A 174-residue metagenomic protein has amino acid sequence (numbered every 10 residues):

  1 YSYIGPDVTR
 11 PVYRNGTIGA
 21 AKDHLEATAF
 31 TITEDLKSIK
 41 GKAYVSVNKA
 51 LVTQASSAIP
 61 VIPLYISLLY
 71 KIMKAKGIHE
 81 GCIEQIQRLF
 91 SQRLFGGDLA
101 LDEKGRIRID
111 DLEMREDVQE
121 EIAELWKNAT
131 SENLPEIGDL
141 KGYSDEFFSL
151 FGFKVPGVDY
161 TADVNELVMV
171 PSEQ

Functional and structural regions predicted by a protein language model:
Y1-K40, V47-Y70: Catalytic loop of short-chain dehydrogenase/reductase
T31, I39-S46, P63-S172: C-terminal helical subdomain
